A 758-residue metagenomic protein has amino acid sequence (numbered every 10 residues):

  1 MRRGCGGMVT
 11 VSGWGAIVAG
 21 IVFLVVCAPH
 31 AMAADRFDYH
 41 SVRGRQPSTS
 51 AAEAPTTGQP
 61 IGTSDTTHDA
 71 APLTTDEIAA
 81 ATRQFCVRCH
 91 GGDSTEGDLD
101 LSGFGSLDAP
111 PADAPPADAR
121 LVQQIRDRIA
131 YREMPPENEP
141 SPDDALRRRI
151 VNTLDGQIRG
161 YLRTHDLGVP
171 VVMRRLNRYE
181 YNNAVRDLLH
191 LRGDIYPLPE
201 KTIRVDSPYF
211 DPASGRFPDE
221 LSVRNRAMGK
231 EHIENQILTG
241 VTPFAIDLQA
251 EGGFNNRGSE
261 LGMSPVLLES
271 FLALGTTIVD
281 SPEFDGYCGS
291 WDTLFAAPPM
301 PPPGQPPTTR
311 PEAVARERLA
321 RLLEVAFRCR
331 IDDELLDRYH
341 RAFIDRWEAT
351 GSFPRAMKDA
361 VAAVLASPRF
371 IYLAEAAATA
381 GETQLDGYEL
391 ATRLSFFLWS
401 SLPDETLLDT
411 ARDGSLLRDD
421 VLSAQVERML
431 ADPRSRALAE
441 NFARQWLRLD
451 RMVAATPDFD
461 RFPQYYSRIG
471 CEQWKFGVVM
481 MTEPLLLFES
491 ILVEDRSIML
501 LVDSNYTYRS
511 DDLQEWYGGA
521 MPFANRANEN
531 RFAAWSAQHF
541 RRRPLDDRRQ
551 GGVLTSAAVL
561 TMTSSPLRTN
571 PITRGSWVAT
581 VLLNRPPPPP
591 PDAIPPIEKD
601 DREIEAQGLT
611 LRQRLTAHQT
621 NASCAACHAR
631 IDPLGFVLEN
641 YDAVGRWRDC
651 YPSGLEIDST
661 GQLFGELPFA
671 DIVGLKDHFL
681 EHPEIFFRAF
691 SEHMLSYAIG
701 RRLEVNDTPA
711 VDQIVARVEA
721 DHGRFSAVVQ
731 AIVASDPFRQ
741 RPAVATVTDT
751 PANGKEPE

Functional and structural regions predicted by a protein language model:
M1-V18: Bacterial N-terminal signal peptides that target proteins for export
G6, I21-V22, A71, L99: Intrinsic-disorder/low-complexity peptide segments enriched for small residues
G15-A28: Bacterial N-terminal signal peptides
H30-L99, P115-E758: Low-complexity, glycine/serine/threonine/alanine-rich intrinsically disordered linker and propeptide segments
